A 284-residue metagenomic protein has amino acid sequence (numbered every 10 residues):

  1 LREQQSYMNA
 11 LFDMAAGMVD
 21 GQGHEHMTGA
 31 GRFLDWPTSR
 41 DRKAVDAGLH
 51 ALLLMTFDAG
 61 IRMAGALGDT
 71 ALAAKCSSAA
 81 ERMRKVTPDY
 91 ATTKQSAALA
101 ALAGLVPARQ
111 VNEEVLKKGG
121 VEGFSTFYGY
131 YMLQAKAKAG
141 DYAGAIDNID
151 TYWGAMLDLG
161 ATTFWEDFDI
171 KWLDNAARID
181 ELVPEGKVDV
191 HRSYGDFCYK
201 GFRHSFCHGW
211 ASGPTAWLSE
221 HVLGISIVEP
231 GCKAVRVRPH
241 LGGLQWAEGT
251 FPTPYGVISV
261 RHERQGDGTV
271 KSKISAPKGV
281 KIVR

Functional and structural regions predicted by a protein language model:
L1-M55, L67-V106, L159, T163 (+1 more regions): Active-site acid/base region of carbohydrate-active enzymes
G31-V45, M83, E113-V121, Y128-Q134 (+2 more regions): Short beta-alpha connecting loops at secondary-structure transitions that line or flank enzyme active sites
I61, A100-A101, M132-L133: Conserved small-residue packing positions in alpha-helical repeats and bundles
S78, D147-R284: Non-catalytic C-terminal accessory modules of carbohydrate-active enzymes
P88-Y90, V115-F124, T151-D158: Solenoid-like repeat scaffolds
A91-A97, G123-G129, Q265: Generic helix N-cap/helix-start motif at coil->alpha-helix transitions
A108-K117, I146-I149: Alpha-helical repeat scaffolds
